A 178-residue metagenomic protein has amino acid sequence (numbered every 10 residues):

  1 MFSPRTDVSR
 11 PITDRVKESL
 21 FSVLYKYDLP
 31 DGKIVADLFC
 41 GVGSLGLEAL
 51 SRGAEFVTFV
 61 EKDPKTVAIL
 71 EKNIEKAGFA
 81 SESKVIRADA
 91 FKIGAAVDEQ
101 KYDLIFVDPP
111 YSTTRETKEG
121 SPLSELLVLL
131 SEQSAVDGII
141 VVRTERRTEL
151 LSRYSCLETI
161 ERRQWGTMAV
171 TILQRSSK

Functional and structural regions predicted by a protein language model:
M1-K178: Class I S-adenosyl-L-methionine-dependent methyltransferase catalytic core
